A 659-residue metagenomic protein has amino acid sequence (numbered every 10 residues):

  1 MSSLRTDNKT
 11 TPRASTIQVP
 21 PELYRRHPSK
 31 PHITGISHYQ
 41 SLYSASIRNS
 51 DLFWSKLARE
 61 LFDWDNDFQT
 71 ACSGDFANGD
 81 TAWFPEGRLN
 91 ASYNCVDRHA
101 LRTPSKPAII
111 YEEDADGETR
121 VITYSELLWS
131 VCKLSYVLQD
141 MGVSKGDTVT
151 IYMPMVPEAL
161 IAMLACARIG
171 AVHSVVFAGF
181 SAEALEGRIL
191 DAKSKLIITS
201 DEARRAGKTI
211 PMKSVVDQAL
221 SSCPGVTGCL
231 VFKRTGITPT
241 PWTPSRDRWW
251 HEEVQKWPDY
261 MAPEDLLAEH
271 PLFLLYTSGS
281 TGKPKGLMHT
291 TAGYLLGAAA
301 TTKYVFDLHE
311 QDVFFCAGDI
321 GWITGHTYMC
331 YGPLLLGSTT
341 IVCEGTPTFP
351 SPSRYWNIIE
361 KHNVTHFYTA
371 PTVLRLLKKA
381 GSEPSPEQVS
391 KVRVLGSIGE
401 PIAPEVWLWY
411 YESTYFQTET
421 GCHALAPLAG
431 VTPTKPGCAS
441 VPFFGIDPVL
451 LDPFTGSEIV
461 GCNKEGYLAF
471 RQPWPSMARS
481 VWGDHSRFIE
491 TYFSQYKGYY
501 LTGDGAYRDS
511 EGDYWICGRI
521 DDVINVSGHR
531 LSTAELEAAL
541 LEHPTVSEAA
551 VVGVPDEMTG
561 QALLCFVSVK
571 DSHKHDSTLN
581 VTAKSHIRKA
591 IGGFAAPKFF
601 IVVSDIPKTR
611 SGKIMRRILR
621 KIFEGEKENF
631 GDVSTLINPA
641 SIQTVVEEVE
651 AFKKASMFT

Functional and structural regions predicted by a protein language model:
S92-Y93, S105, I109-L164, S181-E186 (+2 more regions): Conserved AMP-binding/adenylate-forming core of the ANL superfamily
S105-P107, T227-V231, W242-Y276, K283 (+3 more regions): Conserved pre-ATP/AMP-binding loop-to-beta segment of ANL
D116, L196-A268, G381: ANL superfamily adenylate-forming
P154, L196-V215, T235-I237, C343-T348 (+3 more regions): Adenylate-forming
V176-E202, V216, E360, F367 (+8 more regions): AMP-binding/adenylate-forming catalytic core of the ANL superfamily
V231-K233, M558, K589-I614, E626-F658: AMP-binding/adenylate-forming catalytic domain of the ANL superfamily
G293-V313, I323-T365, K379-S382: Conserved AMP-binding/adenylation subdomain of ANL enzymes
Y304, C343, E360, V394-L395 (+3 more regions): Conserved AMP-binding/adenylate-forming
